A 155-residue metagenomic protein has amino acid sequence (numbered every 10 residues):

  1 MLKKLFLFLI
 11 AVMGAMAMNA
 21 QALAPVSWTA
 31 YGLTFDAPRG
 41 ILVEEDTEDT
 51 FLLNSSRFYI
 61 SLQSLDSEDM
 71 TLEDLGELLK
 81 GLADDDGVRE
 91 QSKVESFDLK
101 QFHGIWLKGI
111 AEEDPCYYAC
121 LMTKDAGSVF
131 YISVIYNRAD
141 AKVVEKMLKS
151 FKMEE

Functional and structural regions predicted by a protein language model:
K4-M16: Sec-dependent N-terminal signal peptides
M16-A22: Sec/Tat signal peptide C-region and signal peptidase I cleavage site
Q21, A30-G32, P38-L42, A83 (+1 more regions): Surface-exposed amphipathic alpha-helical segments
A22-V26, D49-T50, L99-K108: Short, hydrophobic/aromatic-rich segments at coil-to-beta transitions
Y31-G76, I110, D114: Secretory pathway targeting signatures of secreted, lumenal, and periplasmic proteins
D36, G40, S55-R57, K100-F102 (+1 more regions): Short, solvent-exposed coil/turn segments at beta-strand boundaries
D46-E48, E113-C120, Y131, V143-K146: Short, surface-exposed coil-to-beta transition loops
L79-A126: Signature of long, low-cysteine stretches enriched in small and polar/charged residues
